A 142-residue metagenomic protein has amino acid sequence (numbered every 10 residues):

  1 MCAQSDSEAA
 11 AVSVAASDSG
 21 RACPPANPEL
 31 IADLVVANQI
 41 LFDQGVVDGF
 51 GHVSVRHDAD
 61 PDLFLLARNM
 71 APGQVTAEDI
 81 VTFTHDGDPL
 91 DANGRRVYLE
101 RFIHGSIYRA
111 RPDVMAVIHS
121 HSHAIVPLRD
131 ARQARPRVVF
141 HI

Functional and structural regions predicted by a protein language model:
C2-I142: Glycine-rich flexible loops
